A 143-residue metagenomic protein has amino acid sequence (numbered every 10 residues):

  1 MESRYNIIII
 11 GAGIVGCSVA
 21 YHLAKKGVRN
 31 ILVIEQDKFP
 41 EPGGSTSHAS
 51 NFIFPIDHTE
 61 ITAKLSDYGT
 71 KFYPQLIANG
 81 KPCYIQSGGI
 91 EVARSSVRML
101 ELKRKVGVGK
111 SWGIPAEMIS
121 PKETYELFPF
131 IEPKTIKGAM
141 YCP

Functional and structural regions predicted by a protein language model:
M1-V15, L32: Beta1/beta-strand and adjacent pyrophosphate-binding region of the FAD-binding site in flavoprotein oxidoreductases
L23-A24, G109: Hydrophobic alpha-helical packing residues
A24-T46: Glycine-rich FAD pyrophosphate-binding loop
G43-S50, I131-P133: Short, flexible, mixed-charge acidic loops at enzyme active sites
A49-F128: Dinucleotide-binding Rossmann-like beta1-alpha1 core, especially the glycine-rich loop that anchors the ADP
C142-P143: Glycine-rich "substrate-gating" loop/helix at the edge of Rossmann-like oxidoreductase active sites
